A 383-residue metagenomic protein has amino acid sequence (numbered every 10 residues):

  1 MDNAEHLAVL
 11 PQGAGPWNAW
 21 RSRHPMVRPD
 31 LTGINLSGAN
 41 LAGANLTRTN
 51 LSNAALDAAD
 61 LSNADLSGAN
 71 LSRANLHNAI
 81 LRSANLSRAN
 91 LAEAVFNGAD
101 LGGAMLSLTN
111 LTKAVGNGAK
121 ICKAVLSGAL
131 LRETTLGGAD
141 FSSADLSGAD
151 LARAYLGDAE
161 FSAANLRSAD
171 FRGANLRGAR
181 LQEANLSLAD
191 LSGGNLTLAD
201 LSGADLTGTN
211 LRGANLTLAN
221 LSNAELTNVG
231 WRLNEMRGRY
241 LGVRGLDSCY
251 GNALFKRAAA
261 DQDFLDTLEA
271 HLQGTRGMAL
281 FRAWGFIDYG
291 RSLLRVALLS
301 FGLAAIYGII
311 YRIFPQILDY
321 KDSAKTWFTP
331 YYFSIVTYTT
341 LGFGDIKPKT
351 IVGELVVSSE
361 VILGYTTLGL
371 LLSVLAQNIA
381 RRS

Functional and structural regions predicted by a protein language model:
M1-Q12, N18, A304, L363-T366 (+1 more regions): P-loop NTP-binding cores centered on the Walker
E5-A8, P16, W20-L272: Tandem repeat scaffolds
K256-F301: Cytosolic-side membrane-insertion boundary helix
L294-F333, V352: Outer-pore turret/helix-boundary of cation channels
K321-S383: Pore domain of cation channels
